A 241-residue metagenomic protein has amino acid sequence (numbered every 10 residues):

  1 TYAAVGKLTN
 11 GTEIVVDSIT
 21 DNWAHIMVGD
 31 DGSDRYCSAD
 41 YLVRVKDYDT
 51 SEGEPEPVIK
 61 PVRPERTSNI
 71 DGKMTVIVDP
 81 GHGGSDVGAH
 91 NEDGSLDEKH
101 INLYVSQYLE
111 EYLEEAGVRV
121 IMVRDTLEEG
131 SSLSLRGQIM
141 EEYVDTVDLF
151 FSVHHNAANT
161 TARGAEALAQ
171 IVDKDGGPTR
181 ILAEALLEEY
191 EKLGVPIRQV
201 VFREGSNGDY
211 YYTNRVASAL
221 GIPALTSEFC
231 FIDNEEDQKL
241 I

Functional and structural regions predicted by a protein language model:
A4-Y41: SH3/SH3-like beta-barrel superfamily modules
K7-L8, D17-S18, D30, N69-D71 (+4 more regions): Extracellular/periplasmic catalytic domains that process cell-envelope and extracellular macromolecules
D21-N22, G32, H82-S85, T126-G130 (+5 more regions): Solvent-exposed loop/turn segments at secondary-structure junctions within structured extracellular/periplasmic domains
M27-R66: Boundary regions of SH3-family modules and the immediately adjacent low-complexity/disordered segments in eukaryotic
E52-I139, Y143, G221: Active-site histidine-acidic residue metal-binding/catalytic motifs, centered on HxH/HExxH-like signatures
T75-P80, R119-R124, D148-V153, E166-A169 (+2 more regions): Structural recognition of the beta-strand scaffold that forms the well-ordered cores of secreted hydrolase catalytic
D86-D97, A157-A185, Y190: A short, glycine/acidic-enriched catalytic loop
S152, N156-N159, L168, F202-I241: Active-site-adjacent mobile loop/cap segments within catalytic or ligand-binding domains
